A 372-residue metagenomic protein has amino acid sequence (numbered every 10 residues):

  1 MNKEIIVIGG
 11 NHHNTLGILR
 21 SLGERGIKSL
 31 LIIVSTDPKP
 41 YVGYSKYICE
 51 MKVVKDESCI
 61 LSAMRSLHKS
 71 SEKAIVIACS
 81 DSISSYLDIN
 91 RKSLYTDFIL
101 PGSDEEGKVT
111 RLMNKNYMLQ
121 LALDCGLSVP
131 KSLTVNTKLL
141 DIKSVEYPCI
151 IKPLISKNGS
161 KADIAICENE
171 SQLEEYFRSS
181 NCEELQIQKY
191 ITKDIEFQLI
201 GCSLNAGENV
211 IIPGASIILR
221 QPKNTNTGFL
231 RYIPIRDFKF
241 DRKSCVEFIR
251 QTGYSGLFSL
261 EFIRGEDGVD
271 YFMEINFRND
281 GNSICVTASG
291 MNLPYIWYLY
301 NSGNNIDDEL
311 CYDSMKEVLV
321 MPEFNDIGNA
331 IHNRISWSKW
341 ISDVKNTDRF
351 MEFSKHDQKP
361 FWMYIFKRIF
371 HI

Functional and structural regions predicted by a protein language model:
M1-D104, F361, I365-I372: ATP-binding N-terminal substructure of ATP-dependent carboxylate-amine bond-forming enzymes
E50-C59, S132-N136, A165-E168: Short acidic-hydrophobic, aromatic-tinged amphipathic segments that line or gate anion-handling sites
F98, E106-L127: Glycine-/Pro-rich loop/turn segments that contact NAD(P) or position catalytic residues in Rossmann-like domains
A122, S132, K143-A162, C182-D194 (+1 more regions): ATP-grasp fold ATP-binding core
K131-S132, P148-Y176, E196-Q198, L219-P234: Glycine-rich phosphate-binding loop of ATP-grasp-fold ATP-dependent ligases
K189-G253, N276-N301: ATP-dependent carboxylate/phosphate-activation module, predominantly the ATP-grasp catalytic core and closely related
S255-D267: A short glycine-rich, hydrophobically flanked beta-strand micro-motif that places a catalytic Asp/Glu for divalent metal
L299-I372: Peripheral (often C-terminal) accessory segments that flank ATP-dependent C-N-forming ligase machineries
